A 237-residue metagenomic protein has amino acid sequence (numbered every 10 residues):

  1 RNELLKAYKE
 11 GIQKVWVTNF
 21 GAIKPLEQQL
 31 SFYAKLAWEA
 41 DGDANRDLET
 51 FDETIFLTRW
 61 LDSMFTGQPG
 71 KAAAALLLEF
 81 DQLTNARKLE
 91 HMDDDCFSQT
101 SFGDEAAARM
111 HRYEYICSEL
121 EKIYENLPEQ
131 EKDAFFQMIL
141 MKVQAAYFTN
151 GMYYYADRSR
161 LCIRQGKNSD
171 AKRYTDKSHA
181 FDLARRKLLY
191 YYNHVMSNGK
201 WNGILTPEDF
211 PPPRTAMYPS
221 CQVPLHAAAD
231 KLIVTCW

Functional and structural regions predicted by a protein language model:
R1-W237: Substrate-binding groove of N-acetylhexosamine-processing glycoside hydrolases
